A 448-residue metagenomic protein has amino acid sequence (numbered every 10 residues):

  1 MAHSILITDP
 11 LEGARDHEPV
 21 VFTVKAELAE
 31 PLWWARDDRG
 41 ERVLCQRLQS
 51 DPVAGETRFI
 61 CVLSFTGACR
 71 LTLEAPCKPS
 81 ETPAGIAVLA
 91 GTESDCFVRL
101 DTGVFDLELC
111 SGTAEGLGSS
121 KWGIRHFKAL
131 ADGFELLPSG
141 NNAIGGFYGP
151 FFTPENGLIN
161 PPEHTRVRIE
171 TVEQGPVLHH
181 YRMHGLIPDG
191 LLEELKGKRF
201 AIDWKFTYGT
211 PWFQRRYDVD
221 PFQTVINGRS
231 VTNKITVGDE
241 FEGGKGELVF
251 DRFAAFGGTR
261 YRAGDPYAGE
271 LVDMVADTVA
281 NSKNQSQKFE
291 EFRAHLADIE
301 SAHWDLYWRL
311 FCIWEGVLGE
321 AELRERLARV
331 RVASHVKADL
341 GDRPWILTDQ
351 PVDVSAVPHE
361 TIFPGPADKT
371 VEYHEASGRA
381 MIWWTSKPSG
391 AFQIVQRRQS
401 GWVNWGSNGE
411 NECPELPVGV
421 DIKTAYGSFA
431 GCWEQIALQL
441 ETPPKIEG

Functional and structural regions predicted by a protein language model:
M1-F97, G112-S119: Alpha-mannosidase-like glycoside hydrolase catalytic domains involved in N-glycan trimming, generalizing to other
H3, V20-F22, F59, L71 (+5 more regions): Hydrophobic residues positioned within well-ordered beta-strands of beta-sheet architectures
K25, S64-T66, P76, H184-P188 (+3 more regions): Solvent-exposed residues in well-ordered beta-strands and their adjoining turns, especially edge/terminal strands
Q49-A68, M274-G448: Beta-strand-rich recognition/accessory modules
P76-L109, C432, I436-G448: Terminal connector regions
S94-K196, F200-D203: Acidic-aromatic substrate-binding/catalytic surfaces of carbohydrate-active enzymes
E170-A255, R260: Acidic, contiguous internal or C-terminal segments within carbohydrate-active enzymes that form a structured patch used
A254-V279: Extended amphipathic alpha-helical segments with heptad-repeat/coiled-coil character used for oligomerization, fusion
